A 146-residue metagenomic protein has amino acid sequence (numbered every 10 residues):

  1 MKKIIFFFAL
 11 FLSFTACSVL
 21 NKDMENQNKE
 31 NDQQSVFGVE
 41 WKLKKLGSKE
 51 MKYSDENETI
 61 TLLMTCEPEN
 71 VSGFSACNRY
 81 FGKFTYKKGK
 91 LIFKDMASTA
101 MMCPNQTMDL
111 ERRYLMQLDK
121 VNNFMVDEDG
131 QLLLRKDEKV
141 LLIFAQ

Functional and structural regions predicted by a protein language model:
I4-S13: Sec-dependent N-terminal signal peptides
C17-Q146: Lipid interaction determinants
